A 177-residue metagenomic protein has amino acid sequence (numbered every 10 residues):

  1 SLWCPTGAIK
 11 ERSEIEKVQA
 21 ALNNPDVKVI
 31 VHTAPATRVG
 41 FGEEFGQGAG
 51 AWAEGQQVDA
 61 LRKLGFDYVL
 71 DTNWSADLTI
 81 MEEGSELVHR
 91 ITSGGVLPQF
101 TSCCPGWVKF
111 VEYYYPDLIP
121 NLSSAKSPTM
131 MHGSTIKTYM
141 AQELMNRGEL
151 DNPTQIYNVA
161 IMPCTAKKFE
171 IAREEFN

Functional and structural regions predicted by a protein language model:
S1-G7: Cysteine-centered iron-sulfur cluster-binding motifs in ferredoxin-type domains/subunits of redox enzymes
K10-N177: Iron-sulfur-associated redox domains of electron-transfer enzymes in respiratory and anaerobic energy metabolism
